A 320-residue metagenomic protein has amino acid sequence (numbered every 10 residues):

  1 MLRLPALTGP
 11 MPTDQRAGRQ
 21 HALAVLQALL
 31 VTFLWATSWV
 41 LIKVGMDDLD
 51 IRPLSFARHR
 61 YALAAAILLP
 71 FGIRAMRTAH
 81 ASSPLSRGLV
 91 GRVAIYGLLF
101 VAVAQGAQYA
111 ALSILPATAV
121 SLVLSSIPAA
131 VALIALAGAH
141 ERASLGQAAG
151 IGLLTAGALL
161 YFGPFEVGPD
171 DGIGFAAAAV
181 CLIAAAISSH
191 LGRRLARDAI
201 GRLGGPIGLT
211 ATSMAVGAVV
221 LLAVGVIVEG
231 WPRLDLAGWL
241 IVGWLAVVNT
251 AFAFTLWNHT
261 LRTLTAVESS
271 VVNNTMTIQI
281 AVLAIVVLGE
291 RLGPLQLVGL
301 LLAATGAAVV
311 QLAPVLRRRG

Functional and structural regions predicted by a protein language model:
M1-R58, L98, G150, A156 (+3 more regions): Glycine-/small-residue-enriched transmembrane alpha-helix faces in small-molecule transporters and effluxers
L23-T32, H59, T78-A107, A149 (+4 more regions): Loop-to-transmembrane-helix transition segments
L34, S38-W39, L69-L124, L160 (+1 more regions): Specific transmembrane alpha-helical segments of multi-pass solute transporters/efflux pumps, especially DMT/EamA
A36, V40, G97-A102, G106 (+7 more regions): Hydrophobic/small/kink-forming positions within alpha-helical transmembrane segments of polytopic membrane proteins
K43, L68, V131-A132, A137 (+3 more regions): Transmembrane alpha-helical segments that form core, pore/gating elements of small-molecule transporters/exporters
G45, F56, R60, A111 (+6 more regions): Hydrophobic/aromatic residues within transmembrane alpha-helices of multi-pass small-molecule transporters
R58-H59, Q105, A119-S126, L191-A218 (+1 more regions): Helix-helix packing/entry segments at the starts of transmembrane helices
L68, I134, A143-P164, G174-A177 (+3 more regions): Hydrophobic transmembrane alpha-helices of multi-pass small-molecule transport proteins
